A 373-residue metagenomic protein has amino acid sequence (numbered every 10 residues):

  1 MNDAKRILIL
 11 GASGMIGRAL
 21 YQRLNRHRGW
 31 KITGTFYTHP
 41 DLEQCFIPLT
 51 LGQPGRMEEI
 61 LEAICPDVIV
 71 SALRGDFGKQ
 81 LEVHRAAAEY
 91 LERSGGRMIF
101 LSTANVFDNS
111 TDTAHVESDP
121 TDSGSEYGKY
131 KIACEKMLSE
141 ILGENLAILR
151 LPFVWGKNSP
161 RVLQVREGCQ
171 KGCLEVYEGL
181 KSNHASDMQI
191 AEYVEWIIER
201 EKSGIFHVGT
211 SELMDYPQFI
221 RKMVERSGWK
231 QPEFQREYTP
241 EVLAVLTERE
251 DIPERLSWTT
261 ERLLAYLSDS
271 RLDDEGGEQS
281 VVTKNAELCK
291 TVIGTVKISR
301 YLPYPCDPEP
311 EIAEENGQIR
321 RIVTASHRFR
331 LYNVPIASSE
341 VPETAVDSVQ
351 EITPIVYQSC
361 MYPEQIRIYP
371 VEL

Functional and structural regions predicted by a protein language model:
K5-R26: N-terminal Rossmann NAD(P)H-binding glycine-rich loop of SDR-like oxidoreductase domains
I47-C65: Conserved Rossmann-fold cofactor-binding substructure of NAD(P)-dependent oxidoreductases
I64-F100: NAD(P)-cofactor binding segment of oxidoreductase domains
A86-E126: Conserved Rossmann-fold NAD(P)-dependent oxidoreductase catalytic core, especially the SDR/UDP-sugar
N109-L149: Catalytic helix-loop patch of NAD(P)-dependent Rossmann-fold dehydrogenases
K136-S182, D187-Q189: NAD(P)-dependent short-chain dehydrogenase/reductase
I190-V245, L272-C289: Mid/C-terminal beta-alpha module of Rossmann-like enzyme folds, strongest in SDR-family dehydrogenases/epimerases
D347-C360, E364: Flexible glycine-rich surface loops and low-complexity tracts that mediate binding to linear polymers
